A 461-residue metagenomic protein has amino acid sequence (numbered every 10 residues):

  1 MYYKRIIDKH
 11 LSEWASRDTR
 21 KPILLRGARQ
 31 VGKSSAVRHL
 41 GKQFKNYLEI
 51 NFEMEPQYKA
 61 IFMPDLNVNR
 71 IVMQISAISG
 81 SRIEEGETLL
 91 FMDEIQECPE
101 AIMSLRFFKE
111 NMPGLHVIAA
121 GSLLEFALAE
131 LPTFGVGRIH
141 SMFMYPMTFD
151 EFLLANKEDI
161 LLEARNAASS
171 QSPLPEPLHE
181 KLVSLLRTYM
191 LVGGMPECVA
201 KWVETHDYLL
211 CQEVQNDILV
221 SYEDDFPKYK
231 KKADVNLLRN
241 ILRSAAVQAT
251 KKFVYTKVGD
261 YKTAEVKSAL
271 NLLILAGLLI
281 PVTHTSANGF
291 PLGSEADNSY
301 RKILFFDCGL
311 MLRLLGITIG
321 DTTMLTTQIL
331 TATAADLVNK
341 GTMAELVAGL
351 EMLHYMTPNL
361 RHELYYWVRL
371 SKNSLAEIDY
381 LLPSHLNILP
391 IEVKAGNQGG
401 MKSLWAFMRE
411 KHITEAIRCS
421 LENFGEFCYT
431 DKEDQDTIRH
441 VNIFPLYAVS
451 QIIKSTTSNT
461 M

Functional and structural regions predicted by a protein language model:
M1-S16: N-terminal pre-Walker A segment at the start of P-loop NTPase domains
K33: Conserved lysine of the Walker
A36, L40: Hydrophobic positions on the alpha1 helix immediately C-terminal to the Walker A/P-loop
M54-G86: Short glycine-rich substrate-engagement loop in P-loop NTPases that contacts/grips substrate
A129-V247, G277: Interdomain motor-coupling "hinge/lid" segment immediately C-terminal to the ATP-binding subdomain of NTP-driven enzymes
V199-A376, L382: Accessory nucleic acid-recognition modules appended to NTPase machines
A348, M352, I378-N397, A416: Conserved catalytic cores of phosphodiester-cleaving nucleases, focusing on short active-site segments
F424-M461: Domain-level recognition of nuclease-like catalytic cores that cleave nucleotide substrates
